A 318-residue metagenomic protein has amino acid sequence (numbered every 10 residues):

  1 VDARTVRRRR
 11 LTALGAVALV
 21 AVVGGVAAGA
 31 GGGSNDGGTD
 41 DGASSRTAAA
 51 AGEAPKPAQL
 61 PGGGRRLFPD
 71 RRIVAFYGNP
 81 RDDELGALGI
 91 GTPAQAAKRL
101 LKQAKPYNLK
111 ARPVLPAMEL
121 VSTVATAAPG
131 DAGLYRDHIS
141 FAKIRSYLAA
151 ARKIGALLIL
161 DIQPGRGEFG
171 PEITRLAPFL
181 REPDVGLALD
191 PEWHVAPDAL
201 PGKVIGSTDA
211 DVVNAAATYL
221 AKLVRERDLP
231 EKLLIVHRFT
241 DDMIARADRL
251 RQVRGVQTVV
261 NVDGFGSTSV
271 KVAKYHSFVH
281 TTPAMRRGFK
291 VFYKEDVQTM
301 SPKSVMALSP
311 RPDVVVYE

Functional and structural regions predicted by a protein language model:
V1-A18: N-terminal export and membrane-targeting signals
G24-A48: C-terminal region of N-terminal signal peptides and the immediate post-cleavage residues of exported proteins
R71-A75, P113-E119, G155-I159, D184-A188 (+3 more regions): Structural preference for beta-strand elements that scaffold enzyme active sites
F76-L148: N-terminal carbohydrate-binding/catalytic regions of secreted carbohydrate-active enzymes
I139, P183, W193-A215: Active-site cleft segment of glycoside hydrolase catalytic domains centered on the general acid/base Glu
E168-L180, I244-L250: Distinct, well-ordered alpha-helical segments
E172-R181, V185-H194: Active-site cradle of extracellular carbohydrate-active enzymes
K203-Y317: Surface-exposed substrate-engagement region within the catalytic domains of secreted or surface-exposed extracellular
